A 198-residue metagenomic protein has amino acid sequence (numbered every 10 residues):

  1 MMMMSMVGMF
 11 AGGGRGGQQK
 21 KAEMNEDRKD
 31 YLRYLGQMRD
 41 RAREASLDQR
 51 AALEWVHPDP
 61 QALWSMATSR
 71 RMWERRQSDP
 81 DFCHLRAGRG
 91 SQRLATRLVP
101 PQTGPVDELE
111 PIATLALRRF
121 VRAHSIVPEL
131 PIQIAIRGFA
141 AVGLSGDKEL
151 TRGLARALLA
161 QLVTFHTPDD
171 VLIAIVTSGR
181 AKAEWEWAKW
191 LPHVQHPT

Functional and structural regions predicted by a protein language model:
M1-T198: Accessory regions of macromolecular translocation/handling assemblies
